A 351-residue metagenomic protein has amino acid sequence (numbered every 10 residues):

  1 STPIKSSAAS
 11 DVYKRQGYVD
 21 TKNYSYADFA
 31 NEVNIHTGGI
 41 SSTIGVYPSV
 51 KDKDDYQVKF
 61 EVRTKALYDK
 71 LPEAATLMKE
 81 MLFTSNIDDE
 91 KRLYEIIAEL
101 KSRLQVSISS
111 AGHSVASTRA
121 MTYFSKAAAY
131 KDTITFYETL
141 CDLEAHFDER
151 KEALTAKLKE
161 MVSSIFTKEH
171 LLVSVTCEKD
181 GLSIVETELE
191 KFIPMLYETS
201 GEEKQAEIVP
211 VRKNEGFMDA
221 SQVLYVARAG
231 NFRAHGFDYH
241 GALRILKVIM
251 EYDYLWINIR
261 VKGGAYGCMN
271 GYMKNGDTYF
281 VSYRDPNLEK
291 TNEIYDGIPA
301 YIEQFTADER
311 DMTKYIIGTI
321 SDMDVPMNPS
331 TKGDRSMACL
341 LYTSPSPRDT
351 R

Functional and structural regions predicted by a protein language model:
T2-A9, Y13, Y342-T350: Single conserved hydrophobic/aromatic residue that forms the stacking wall/gate of nucleotide- or nucleobase-binding
K14-A74, I249-L255, K262, G271-Y272: M16/MPP (pitrilysin/insulinase) zinc-metallopeptidase core fold and M16-derived inactive scaffolds
Y18-Y24, D54-S107, E190-Y197, N270-M327: M16/insulysin-pitrilysin zinc metalloprotease superfamily fold
V46-K53, N214-R228, R260-D277, R284-Y295 (+1 more regions): A glycine-rich, aromatic-flanked flexible loop/lid motif
L104-K168, M323-S344, R348-R351: Scaffold signal of the M16-like zinc-metallopeptidase fold and its non-catalytic homologs
A156-S164, H170-L172, N214-G216, L255-W256 (+1 more regions): Generic recognition of flexible, low-complexity loop/linker segments
L172-F232: An aromatic/glycine/proline-enriched structural segment found at the starts of mature extracellular/organellar domains
